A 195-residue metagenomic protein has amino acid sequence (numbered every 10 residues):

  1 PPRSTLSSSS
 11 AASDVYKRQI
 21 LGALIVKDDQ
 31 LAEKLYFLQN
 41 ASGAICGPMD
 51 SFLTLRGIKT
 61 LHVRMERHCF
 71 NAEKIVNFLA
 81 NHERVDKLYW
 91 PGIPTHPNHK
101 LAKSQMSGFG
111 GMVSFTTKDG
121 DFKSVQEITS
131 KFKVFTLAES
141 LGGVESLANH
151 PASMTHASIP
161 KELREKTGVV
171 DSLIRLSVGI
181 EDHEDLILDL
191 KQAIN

Functional and structural regions predicted by a protein language model:
P1-Y16: Short, small-residue-biased leader/transition segments that mark boundaries at the very start of proteins
S13, R18, S140-N149: FAD-binding core of FAD-dependent oxidoreductases, characterized by glycine-rich FAD pyrophosphate-binding loops
I20-A44, M49-D86, T129-F132: Conserved core segment of the aminotransferase class I/II
G22-L24, L88, V113, A148: Well-ordered beta-strand positions enriched in small/hydrophobic/aromatic, beta-favoring residues
A44, K87, G142, N149-P151: Positively charged, small/polar-rich N-terminal and surface patches that mediate targeting and assembly and bind
T54-V63, G110-D119, R175-G179: Short, well-ordered beta-strand elements within core beta-sheets of diverse protein domains
R64, D119, K123, S146-N195: PLP-dependent enzyme catalytic core of the Aspartate aminotransferase-like
E73-K133, L137-G142, I159-E165: Conserved small-domain helix->loop->beta segment predominantly found in fold-type I
